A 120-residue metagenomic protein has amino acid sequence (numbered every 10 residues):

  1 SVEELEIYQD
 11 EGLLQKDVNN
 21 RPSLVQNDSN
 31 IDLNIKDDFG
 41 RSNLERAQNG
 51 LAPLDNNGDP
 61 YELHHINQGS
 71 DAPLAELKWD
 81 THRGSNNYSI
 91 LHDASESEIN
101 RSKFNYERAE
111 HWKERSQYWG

Functional and structural regions predicted by a protein language model:
S1-E62, N67-G120: Nuclease and nuclease-like effector domains acting on nucleic acids or nucleotide cofactors
